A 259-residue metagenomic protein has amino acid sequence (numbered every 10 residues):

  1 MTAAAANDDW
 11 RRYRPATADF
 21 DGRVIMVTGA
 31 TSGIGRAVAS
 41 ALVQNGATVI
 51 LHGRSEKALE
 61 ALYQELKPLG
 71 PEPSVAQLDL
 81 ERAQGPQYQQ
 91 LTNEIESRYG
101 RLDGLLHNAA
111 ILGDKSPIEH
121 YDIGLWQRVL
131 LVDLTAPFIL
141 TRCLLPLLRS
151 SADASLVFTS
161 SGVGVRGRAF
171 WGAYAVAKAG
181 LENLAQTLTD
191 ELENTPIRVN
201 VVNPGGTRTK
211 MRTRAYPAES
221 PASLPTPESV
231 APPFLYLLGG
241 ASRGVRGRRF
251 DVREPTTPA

Functional and structural regions predicted by a protein language model:
A4-W10, N194-I197, V201-V202, T209 (+1 more regions): C-terminal helical subdomain
T31-S32: Conserved glycine-rich cofactor-binding loop
P68-Q84: Rossmann-fold cofactor-recognition segment
L91, S116-I118, D122-Q127: Substrate-binding pocket helix/loop in short-chain dehydrogenase/reductase
T141, A177: Active-site helix of classical SDR
P146, T189-E191: Alpha-helical segment proximal to the catalytic Tyr-Lys
S161: Residue(s) in the substrate-gating loop at a strand-loop-helix junction that position the organic substrate next
